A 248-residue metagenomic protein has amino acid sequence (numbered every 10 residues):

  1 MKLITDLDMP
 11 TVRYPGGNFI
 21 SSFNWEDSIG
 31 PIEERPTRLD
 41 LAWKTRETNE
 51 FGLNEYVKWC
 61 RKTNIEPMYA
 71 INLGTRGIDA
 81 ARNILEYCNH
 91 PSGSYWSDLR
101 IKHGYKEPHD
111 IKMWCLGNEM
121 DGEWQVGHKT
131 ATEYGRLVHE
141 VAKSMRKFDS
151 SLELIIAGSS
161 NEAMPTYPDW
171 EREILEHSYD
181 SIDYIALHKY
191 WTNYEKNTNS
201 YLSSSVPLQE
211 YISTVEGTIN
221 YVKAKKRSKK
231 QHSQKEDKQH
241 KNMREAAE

Functional and structural regions predicted by a protein language model:
M1-P168, L175-Y184, L208-Q209, S213-E248: Non-catalytic accessory regions flanking glycosidase/transglycosidase catalytic cores in CAZymes
K189-S204: Active-site His/acidic residue clusters
